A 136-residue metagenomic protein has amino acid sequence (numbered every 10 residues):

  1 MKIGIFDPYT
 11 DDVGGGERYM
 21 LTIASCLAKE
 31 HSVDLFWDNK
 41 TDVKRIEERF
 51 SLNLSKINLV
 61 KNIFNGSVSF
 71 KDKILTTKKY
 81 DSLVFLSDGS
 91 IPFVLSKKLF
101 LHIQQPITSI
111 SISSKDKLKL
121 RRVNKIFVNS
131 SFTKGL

Functional and structural regions predicted by a protein language model:
M1-G4: Extreme N-terminal starter segment of soluble prokaryotic enzymes
F6-L21: A short, glycine/small-residue-rich beta-strand->loop->alpha-helix junction that serves as a flexible
Y9-D11, N39-V43, D88-I91, Q105-T108 (+1 more regions): Short, solvent-exposed loop/turn segments at secondary-structure junctions
I23-H31: A short, Lys/Arg-enriched amphipathic alpha-helix followed by its capping loop at the start of a domain
V33-S90: Active-site donor-binding segments of glycosyltransferases and PAPS-dependent sulfotransferases
R49-N62, L95-Q105, V123-N124: Active-site regions of enzymes building and remodeling cell-envelope glycoconjugates
I74, I107-F127, F132-L136: Membrane-proximal helix-turn-helix segments that form the acceptor-binding/catalytic region of lipid-linked
S82-G89, F93-I112, F127: Active-site proximal beta-strand in glycosyltransferases
